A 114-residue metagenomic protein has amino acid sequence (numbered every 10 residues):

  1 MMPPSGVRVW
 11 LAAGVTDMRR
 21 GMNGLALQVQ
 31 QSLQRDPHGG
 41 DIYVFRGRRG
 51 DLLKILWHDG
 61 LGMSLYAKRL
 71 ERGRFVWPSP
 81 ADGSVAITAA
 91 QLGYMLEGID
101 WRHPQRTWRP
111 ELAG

Functional and structural regions predicted by a protein language model:
M1-G114: Polybasic/polar functional segments that serve as interface/processing modules
